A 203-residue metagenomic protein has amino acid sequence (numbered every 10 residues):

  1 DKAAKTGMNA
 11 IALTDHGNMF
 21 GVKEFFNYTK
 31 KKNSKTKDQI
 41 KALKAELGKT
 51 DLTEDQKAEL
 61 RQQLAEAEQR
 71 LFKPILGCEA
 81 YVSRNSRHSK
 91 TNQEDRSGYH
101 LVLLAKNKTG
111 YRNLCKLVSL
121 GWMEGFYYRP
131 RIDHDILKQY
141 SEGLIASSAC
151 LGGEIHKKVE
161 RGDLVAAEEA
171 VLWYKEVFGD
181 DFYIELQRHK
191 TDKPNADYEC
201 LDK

Functional and structural regions predicted by a protein language model:
D1-K203: Phosphodiester-processing cores and adjacent nucleic acid-binding clamps
